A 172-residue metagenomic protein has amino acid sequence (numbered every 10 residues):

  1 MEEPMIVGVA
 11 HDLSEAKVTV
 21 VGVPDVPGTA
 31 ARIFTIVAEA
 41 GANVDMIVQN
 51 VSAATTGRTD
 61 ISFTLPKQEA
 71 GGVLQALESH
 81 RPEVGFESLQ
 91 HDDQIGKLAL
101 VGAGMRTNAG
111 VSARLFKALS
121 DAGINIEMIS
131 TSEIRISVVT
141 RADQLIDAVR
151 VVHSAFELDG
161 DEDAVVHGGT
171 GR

Functional and structural regions predicted by a protein language model:
M1-R172: A conserved regulatory-domain signal marking ACT and ACT-like small-molecule sensing domains and adjacent regulatory
